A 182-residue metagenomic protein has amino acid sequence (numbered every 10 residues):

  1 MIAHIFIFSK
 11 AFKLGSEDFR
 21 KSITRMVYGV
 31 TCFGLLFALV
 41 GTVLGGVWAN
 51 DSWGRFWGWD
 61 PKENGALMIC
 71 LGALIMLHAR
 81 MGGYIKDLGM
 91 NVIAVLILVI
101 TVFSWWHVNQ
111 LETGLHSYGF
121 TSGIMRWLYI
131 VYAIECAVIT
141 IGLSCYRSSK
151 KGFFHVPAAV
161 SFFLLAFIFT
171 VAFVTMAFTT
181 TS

Functional and structural regions predicted by a protein language model:
M1-K13, S22-S52, P61-L115, M125-S182: Hydrophobic cores of alpha-helical transmembrane segments in multi-pass integral membrane proteins
F19: Conserved non-cysteine loop/helix-boundary elements of the Radical SAM core domain that shape
F120: Catalytic nucleotidyl-transfer cores of nucleotide-processing enzymes
